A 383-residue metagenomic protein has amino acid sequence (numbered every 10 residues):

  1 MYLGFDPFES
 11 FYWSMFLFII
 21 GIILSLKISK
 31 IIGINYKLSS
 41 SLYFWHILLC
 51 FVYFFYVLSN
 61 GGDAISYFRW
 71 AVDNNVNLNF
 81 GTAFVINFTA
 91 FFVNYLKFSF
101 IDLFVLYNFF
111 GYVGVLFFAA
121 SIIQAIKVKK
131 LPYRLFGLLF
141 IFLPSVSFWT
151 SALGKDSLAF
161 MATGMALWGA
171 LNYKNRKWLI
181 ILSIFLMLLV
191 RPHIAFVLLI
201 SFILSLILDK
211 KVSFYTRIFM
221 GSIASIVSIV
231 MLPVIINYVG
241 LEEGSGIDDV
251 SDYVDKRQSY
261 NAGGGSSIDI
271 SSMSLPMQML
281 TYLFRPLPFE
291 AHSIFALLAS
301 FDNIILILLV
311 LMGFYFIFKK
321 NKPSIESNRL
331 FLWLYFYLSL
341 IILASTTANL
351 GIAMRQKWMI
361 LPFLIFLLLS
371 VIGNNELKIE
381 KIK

Functional and structural regions predicted by a protein language model:
I22-I28, V105-K127, L308-M312: Transmembrane-helix motifs of polytopic, lipid-linked glycan transferases
N35-K37, F118-F142: Transmembrane-helix signature of polytopic, membrane-embedded enzymes that assemble or transfer cell-envelope glycans
N35-N79, I247-V250: Extracytoplasmic loop-helix module adjacent to an early transmembrane segment
Y56-W70, V76-F91, K97-F98, L275 (+1 more regions): Extracytoplasmic catalytic/substrate-binding loops of multi-pass membrane glycan-assembly enzymes
S147-F148, G164-A170, W178-I203: Membrane-interface alpha helices of multi-pass inner-membrane proteins
S151-K155: Short acidic/glycine- and proline-prone juxtamembrane loop motifs at membrane-interface regions of multi-pass membrane
N172-Y173, M312-L334: Membrane-interface helix-loop-helix junctions at transmembrane boundaries of multi-pass membrane enzymes, predominantly
L188-R191, F196-L309, F316, N321: Alpha-helical transmembrane segments and terminal signal-anchor/GPI-anchor hydrophobic tails, characterized by long
